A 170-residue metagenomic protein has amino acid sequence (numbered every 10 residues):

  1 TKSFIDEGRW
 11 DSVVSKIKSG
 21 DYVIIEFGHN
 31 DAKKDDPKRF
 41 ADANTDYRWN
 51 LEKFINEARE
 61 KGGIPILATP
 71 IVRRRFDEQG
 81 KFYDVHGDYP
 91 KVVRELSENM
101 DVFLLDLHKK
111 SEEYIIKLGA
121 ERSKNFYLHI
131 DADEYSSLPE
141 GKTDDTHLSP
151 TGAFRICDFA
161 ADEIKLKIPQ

Functional and structural regions predicted by a protein language model:
T1-G8: Structural motif
G8-F154, D158-P169: Alpha-helical cap/lid subdomain in secreted, periplasmic, or secretory-pathway luminal O-acyl-processing enzymes
